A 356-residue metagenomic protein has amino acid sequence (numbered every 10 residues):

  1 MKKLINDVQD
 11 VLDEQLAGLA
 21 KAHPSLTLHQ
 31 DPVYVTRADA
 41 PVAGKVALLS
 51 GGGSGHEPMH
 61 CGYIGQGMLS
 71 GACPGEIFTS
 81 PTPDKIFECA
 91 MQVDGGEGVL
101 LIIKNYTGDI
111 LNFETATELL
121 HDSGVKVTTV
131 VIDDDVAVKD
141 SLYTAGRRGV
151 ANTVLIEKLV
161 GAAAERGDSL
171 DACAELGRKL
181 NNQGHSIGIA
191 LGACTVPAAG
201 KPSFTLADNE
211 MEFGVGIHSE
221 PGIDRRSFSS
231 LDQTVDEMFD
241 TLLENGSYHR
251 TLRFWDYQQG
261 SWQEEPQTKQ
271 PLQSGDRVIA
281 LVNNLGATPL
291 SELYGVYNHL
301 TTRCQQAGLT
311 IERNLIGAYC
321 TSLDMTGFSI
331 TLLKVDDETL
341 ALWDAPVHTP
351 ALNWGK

Functional and structural regions predicted by a protein language model:
M1-L48, D208, D337, A345-K356: N-terminal amphipathic/basic leader segments beginning at the initiator methionine
K2, V46-G53, L69-A72, G98-T107 (+4 more regions): Short glycine-rich or small-residue beta-strand-to-loop segments that form or flank ligand, phosphate, metal/Fe-S
H56, G65-G96: Glycine-rich oxoanion-binding loops at beta->alpha junctions
A72-I77, H121-G146, T310: Short, acidic/small-residue loops that bind anionic groups at enzyme active sites
I110-G124, Y143, E292-N298: Short Gly/Thr/Asp-enriched flexible loops that form oxyanion-binding sites at enzyme active sites
K139-R147, E157-I223: Internal, active-site/partner-interface "lid" segment
K201-G295: Glycine-rich phosphate/diphosphate-binding loops and the adjacent beta-loop-alpha structural elements that coordinate
Q259-K356: C-terminal non-catalytic interaction/assembly regions of soluble proteins
